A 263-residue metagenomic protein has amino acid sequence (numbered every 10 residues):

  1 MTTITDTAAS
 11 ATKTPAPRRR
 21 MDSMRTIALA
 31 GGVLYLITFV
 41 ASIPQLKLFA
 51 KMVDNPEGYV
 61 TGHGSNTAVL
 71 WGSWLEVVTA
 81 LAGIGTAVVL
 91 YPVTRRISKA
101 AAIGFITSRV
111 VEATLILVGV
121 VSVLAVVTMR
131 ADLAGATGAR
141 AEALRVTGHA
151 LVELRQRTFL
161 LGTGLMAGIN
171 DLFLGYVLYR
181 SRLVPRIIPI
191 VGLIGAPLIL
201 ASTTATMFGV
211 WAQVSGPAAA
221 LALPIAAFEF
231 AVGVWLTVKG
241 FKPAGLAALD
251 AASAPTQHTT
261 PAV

Functional and structural regions predicted by a protein language model:
T2-V263: Hydrophobic, aromatic-enriched alpha-helical segments typical of multi-pass transmembrane helices
